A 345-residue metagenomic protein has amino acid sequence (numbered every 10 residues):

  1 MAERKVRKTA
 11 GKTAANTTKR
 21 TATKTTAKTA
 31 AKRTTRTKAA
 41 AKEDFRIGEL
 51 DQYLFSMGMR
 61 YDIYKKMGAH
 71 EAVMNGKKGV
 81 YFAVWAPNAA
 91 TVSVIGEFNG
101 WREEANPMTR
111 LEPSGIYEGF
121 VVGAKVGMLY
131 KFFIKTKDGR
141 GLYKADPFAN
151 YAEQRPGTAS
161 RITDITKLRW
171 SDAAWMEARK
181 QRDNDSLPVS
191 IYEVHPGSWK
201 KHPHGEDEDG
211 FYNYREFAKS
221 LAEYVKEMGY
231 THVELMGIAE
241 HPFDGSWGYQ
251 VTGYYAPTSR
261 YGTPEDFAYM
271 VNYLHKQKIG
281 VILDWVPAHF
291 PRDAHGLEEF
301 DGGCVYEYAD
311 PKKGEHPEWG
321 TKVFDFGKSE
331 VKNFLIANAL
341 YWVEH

Functional and structural regions predicted by a protein language model:
M1-A41: Intrinsically disordered, polybasic Lys/Arg-rich low-complexity tracts
A2-K5, R33-K77, Y81, L111-E193 (+2 more regions): The feature marks proteins involved in alpha-glucan
W85-V92: Short proline/glycine-enriched turn/loop motifs at strand-loop junctions of beta-rich domains
A86, W101-E103, G119: Beta-strand-enriched, solvent-exposed domains that form extended recognition/catalytic surfaces
V92-V94, Y130: Short beta-strand elements bearing conserved aromatic residues within extracellular beta-rich modules
E97-R102, K137: Change "in extracellular beta-sheet-rich domains … of secreted and cell-surface proteins" to "in beta-sheet-rich domains
E103-E112: Solvent-exposed serine/threonine-rich low-complexity stretches and specific carbohydrate-binding patches
A173-S186, H195-H345: Substrate-binding/active-site clefts of carbohydrate-active enzymes
